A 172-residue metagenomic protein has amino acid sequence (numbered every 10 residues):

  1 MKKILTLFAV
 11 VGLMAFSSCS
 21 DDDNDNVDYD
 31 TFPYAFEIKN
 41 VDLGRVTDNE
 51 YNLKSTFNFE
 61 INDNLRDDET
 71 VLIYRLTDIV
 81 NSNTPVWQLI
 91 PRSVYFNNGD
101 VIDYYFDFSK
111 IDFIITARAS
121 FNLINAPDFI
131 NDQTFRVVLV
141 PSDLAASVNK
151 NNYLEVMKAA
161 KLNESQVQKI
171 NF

Functional and structural regions predicted by a protein language model:
M1-I4: Positively charged n-region of N-terminal signal peptides that target proteins for export
T6-L13: Sec-dependent N-terminal signal peptides
A15-S18: C-terminal motif of bacterial Sec signal peptides marking the signal peptidase cleavage site
S20-D23: Bacterial signal peptide processing site
D28-F172: First exposed extracellular module after export/assembly in secreted or surface-exposed proteins
